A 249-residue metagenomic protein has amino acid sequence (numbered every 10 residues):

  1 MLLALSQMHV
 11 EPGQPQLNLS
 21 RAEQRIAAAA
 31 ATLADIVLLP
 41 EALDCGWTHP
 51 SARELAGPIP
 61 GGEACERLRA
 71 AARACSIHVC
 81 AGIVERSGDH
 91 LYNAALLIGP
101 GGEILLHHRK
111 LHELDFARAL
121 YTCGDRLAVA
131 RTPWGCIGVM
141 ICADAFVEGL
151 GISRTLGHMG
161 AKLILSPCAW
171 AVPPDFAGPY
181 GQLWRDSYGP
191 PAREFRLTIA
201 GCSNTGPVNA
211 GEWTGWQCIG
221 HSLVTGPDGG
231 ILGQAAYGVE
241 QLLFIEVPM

Functional and structural regions predicted by a protein language model:
M1-L5: Extreme N-terminal starter segment of soluble prokaryotic enzymes
S6, L55, H108, A130 (+3 more regions): Hydrophobic residues at beta-strand termini and immediately following loops that shape nucleotide-binding pockets
Q7-G13: Short polar catalytic/cofactor-binding loops
P15, S20, Q24-P100, H107 (+1 more regions): Cys-nucleophile CN-hydrolase/nitrilase-fold catalytic domain and related Cys-dependent amidase chemistry that acts on
E41, I83, I141, C168 (+1 more regions): A cross-domain feature marking catalytic cores of carbohydrate-active enzymes and several ubiquitous metabolic/repair
P60, A64-C80, F146-E240: CN hydrolase (nitrilase-like) catalytic-core segments centered on the catalytic cysteine and neighboring Lys/Glu
P60, R86-L163, P167-C168, D175-P190 (+3 more regions): Active-site catalytic loop in hydrolytic enzyme cores
